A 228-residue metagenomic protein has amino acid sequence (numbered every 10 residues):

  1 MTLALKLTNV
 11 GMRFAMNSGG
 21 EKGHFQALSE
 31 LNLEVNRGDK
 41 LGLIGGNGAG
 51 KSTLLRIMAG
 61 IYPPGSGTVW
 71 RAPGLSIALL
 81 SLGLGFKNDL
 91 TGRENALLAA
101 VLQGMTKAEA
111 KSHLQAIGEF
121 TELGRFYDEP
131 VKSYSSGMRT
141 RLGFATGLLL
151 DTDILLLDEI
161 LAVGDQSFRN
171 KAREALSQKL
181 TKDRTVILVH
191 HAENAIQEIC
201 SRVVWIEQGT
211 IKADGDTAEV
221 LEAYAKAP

Functional and structural regions predicted by a protein language model:
K40, S52-A100: ABC ATPase nucleotide-binding domain signature region
I44-G46: The feature captures the beta-strand-to-loop junction immediately N-terminal to the Walker
L97, E109-F126, A145: Conserved ABC ATPase "signature" region
H190-H191: H-loop/switch region of ABC-family ATPase nucleotide-binding domains
E198-W205: Conserved catalytic segment of ABC-fold P-loop ATPases
D214-G215: ABC ATPase "signature
